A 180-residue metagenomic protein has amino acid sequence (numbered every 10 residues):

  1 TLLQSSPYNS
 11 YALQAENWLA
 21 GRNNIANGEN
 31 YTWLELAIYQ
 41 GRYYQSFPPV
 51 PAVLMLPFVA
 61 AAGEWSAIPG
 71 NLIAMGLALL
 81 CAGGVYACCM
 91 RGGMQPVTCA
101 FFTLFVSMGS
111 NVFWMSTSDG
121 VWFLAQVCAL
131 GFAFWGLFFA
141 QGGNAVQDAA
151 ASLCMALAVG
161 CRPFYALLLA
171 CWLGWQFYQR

Functional and structural regions predicted by a protein language model:
L2-Q45, L56-V59, C128: Extracytoplasmic loop-helix module adjacent to an early transmembrane segment
A37-G76: Juxtamembrane segments of multi-pass membrane glycosylation machinery that transfer sugars from lipid-linked donors
E64-P69, G93-A100, G143-A150: Membrane-helix interface segments
I68-M94, F134-W135: Transmembrane-helix motifs of polytopic, lipid-linked glycan transferases
G84, L104, V127-A151, L169-W172: Specific aromatic-rich, kink-prone transmembrane helix
C99-N111, F138, M155-V159: Short helix- or helix-capping micro-motifs that position conserved polar/aromatic residues at function-defining sites
M108-F132: Membrane-interface micro-motifs in multi-pass membrane enzymes
L167-R180: Perimembrane helix-loop-helix junctions
